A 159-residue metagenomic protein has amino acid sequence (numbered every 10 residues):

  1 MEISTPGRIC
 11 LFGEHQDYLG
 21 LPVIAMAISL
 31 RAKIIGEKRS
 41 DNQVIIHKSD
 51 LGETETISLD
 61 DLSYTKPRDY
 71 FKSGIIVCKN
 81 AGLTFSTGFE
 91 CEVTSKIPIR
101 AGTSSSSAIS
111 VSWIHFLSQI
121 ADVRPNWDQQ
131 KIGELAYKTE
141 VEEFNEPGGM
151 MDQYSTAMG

Functional and structural regions predicted by a protein language model:
M1-S107, V111-Q129, E134, E143 (+1 more regions): ATP-binding N-lobe of GHMP and related small-molecule kinases
Y137: HhH-family (HhH-GPD) DNA N-glycosylase catalytic core used in base-excision repair
G148-G159: Acidic-enriched catalytic cores of C-N bond-cleaving enzymes acting on peptides and small amides
